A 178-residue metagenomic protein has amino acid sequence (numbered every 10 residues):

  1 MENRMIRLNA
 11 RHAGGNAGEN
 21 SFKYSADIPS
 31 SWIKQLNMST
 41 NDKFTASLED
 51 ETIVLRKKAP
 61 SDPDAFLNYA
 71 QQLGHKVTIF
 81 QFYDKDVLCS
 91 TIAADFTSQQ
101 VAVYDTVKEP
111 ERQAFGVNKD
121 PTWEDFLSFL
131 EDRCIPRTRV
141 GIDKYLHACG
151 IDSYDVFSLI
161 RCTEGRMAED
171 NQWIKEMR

Functional and structural regions predicted by a protein language model:
M1-R178: Phosphate/dinucleotide-binding and metal-coordinating scaffold of catalytic cores in nucleotide-dependent enzymes
